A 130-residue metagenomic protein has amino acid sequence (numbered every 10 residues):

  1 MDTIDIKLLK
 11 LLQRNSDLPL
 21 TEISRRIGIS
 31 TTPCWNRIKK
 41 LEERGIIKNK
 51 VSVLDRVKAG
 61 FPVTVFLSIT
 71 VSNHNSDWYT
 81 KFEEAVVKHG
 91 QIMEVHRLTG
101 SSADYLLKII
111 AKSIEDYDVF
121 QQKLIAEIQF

Functional and structural regions predicted by a protein language model:
M1-F130: A compositional/biophysical signature of low hydrophobicity enriched in polar/charged and small residues
